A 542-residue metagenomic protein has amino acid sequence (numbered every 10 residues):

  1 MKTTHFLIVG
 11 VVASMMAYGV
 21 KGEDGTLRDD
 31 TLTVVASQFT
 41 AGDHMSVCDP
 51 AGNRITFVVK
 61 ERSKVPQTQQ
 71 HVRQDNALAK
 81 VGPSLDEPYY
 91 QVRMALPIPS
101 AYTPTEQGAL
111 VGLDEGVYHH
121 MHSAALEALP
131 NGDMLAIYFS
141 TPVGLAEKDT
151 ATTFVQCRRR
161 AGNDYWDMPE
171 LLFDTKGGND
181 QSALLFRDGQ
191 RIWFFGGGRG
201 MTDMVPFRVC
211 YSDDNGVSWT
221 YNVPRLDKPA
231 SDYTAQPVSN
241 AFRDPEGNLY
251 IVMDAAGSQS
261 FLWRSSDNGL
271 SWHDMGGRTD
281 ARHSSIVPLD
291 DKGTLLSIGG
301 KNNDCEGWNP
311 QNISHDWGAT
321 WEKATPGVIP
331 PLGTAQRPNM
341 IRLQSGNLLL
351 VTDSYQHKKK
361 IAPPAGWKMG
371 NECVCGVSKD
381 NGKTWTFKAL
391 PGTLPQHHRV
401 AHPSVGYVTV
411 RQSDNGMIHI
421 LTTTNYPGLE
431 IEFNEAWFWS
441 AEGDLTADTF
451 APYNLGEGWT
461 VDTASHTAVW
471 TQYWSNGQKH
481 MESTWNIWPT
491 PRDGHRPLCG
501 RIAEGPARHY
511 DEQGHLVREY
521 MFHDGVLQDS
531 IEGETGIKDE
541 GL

Functional and structural regions predicted by a protein language model:
K2-V9: Sec-dependent signal peptide recognition, specifically the positively charged N-region followed immediately by
V12-T26: Bacterial Sec-dependent signal peptides at the C-terminal "C-region" and cleavage site
V20, L27, V47, F242 (+8 more regions): Hydrophobic beta-strand positions
G22-G25, T31, H71-R73, P452-L455 (+1 more regions): Sec-dependent signal peptide cleavage junction
D29-S63: Vicinal oxygen chelate
A41, G162, D448-L542: Glycine/tyrosine- and acidic-biased, solvent-exposed loop/turn segments at the edges of beta-strands
C48, I55-L455, S465-H466: Asp-box/BNR beta-propeller blade signature and adjacent active/binding-site loops in extracellular glycan-interacting
